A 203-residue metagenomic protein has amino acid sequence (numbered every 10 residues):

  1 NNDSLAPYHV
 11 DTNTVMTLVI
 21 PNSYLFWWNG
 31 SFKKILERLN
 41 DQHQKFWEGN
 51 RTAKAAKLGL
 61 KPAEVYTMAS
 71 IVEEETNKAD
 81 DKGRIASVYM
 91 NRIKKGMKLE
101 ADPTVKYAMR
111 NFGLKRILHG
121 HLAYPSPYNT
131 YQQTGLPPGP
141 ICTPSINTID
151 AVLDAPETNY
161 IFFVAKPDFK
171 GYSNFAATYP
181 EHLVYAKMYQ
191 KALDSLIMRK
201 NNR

Functional and structural regions predicted by a protein language model:
N2-R203: Bacterial extracytoplasmic/cell-wall-associated proteins, especially those involved in peptidoglycan
